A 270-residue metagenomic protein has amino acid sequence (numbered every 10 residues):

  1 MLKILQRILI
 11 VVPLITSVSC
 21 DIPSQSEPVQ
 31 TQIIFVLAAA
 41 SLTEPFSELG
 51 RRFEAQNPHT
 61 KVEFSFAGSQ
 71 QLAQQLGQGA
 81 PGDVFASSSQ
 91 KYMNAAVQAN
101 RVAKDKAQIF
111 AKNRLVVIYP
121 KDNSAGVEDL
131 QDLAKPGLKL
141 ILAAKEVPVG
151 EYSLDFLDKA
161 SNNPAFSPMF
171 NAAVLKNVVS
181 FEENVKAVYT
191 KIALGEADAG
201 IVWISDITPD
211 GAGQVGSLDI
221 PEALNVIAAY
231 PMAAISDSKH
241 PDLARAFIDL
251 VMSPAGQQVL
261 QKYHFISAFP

Functional and structural regions predicted by a protein language model:
M1-R7, V178: Positively charged n-region of N-terminal signal peptides that target proteins for export
R7-S17: Bacterial N-terminal signal peptides
C20-Q56, K61-F66, Q70, Q74-Q78 (+4 more regions): Exported/periplasmic ABC-transporter solute-binding proteins
G82-S87: Periplasmic-binding protein-like
A99-K106: A short, gly/pro- and small-residue-rich
R114: Short beta-strand->alpha-helix junction loop in the catalytic core of nucleotide-activated group-transfer enzymes
